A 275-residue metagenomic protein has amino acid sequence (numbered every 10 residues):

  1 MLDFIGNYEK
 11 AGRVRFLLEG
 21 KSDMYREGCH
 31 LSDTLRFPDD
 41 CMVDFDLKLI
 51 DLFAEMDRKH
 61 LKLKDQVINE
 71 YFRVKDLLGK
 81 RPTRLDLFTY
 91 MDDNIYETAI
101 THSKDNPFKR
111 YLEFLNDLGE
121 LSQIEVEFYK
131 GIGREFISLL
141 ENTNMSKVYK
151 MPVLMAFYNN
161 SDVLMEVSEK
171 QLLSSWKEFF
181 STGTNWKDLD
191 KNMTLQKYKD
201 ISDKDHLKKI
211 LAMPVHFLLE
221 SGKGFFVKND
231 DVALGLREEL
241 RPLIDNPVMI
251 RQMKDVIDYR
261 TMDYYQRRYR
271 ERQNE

Functional and structural regions predicted by a protein language model:
M1, L52, Y71, I210-L211: Generic preference for hydrophobic/aromatic residues in regular secondary structure cores
M1-R13: SF2 helicase/translocase ATPase core recognition
L2, G20-M24, D44-R58, I124-E125 (+2 more regions): Short secondary-structure transition/capping segments
F4, F16-G20, S175: Alpha-helical scaffold elements adjacent to nucleotide-binding pockets in ATP/GTP-utilizing enzyme cores
R13-N116: Long, largely alpha-helical accessory region at the distal end of helicase-like NTP-driven motors
T89-E275: Mixed-charge, low-complexity interaction segments
